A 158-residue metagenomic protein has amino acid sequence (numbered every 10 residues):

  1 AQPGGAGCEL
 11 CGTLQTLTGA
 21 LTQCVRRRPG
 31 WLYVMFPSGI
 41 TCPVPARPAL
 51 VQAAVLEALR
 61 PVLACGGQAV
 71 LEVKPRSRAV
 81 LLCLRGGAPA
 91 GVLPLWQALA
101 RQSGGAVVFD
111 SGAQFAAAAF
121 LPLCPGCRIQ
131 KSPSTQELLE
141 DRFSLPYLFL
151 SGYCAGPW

Functional and structural regions predicted by a protein language model:
Q2-A6, P43-A46: Conserved micro-motifs of the catalytic ATP-binding
P3, S38-T41, Q114: Conserved catalytic core of two-component sensor histidine kinases, primarily the HATPase_c ATP-binding
G7-R26, A54: Short beta-to-alpha transition helix within the HATPase_c
V25-M35, G67: Short conserved segments within the C-terminal catalytic ATPase subdomain
W31-C42, R76: Conserved catalytic submotifs in the C-terminal HATPase_c
R47-A69, P94-Q102: Conserved ATP-binding N-box helix of the HATPase_c
Q68-R85: Short beta-strand/loop element within the Bergerat-fold HATPase_c
A98-W158: Flexible, glycine-/charge-rich segments associated with ATP-binding catalytic modules
